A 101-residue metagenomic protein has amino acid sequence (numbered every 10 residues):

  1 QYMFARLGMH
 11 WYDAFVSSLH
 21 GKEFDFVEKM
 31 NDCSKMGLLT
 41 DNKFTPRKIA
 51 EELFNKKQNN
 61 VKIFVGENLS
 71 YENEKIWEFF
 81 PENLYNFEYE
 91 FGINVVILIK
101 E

Functional and structural regions predicted by a protein language model:
Q1-C33, F87: Class I SAM-dependent methyltransferase SAM-binding "motif I" and its flanking Rossmann-like core
C33-E101: A contiguous loop/helix-start segment that scaffolds small-molecule binding in enzyme catalytic cores
